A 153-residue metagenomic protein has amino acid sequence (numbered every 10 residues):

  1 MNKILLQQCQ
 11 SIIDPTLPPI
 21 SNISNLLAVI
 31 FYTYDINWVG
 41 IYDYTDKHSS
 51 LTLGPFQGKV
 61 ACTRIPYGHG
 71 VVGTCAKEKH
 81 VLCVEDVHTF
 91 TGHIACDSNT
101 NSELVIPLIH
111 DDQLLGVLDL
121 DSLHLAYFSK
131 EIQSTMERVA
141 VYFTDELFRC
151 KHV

Functional and structural regions predicted by a protein language model:
M1-F56, R138, E146-V153: Intrinsically disordered, low-complexity terminal regulatory regions
T33, C96-T100: Short loop/turn motifs at secondary-structure junctions and domain boundaries
W38, V105, V117: Short hydrophobic/aromatic beta-strand element in the GNAT-like acyltransferase core that lines or flanks the acyl-donor
Y44, S50-C96: Regulatory sensory and allosteric helical modules in signal-transduction proteins and certain transcription factors
S102-I109: A short, aliphatic-rich beta-strand micro-motif
I109-S122: Sensory-domain boundary capping and coupling elements
D121-V139, E146-V153: Regulatory loop-to-helix N-cap segments in sensory/regulatory domains that couple ligand/signal detection
